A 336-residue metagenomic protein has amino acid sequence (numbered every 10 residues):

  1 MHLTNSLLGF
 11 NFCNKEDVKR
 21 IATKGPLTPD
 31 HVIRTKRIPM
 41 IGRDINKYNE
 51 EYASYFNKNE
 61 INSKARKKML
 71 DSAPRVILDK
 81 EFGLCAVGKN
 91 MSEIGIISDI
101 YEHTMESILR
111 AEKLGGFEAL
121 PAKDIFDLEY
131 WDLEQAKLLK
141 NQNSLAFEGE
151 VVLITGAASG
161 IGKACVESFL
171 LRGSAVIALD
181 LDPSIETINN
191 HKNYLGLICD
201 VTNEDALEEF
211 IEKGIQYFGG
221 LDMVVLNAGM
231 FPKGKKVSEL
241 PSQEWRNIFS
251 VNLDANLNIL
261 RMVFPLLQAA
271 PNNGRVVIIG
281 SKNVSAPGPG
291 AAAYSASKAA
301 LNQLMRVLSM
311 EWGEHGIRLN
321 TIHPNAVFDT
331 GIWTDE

Functional and structural regions predicted by a protein language model:
A146-A175: Canonical Rossmann dinucleotide-binding motif of NAD(H)/NADP(H)-dependent dehydrogenases/reductases, specifically
G220, N302, W312-D329: Conserved Rossmann-fold SDR core element
K235-V237, P241-F249: Substrate-binding pocket helix/loop in short-chain dehydrogenase/reductase
L260, S297: Active-site helix of classical SDR
P265, M310-E311: Alpha-helical segment proximal to the catalytic Tyr-Lys
S281: Residue(s) in the substrate-gating loop at a strand-loop-helix junction that position the organic substrate next
A286-A292, E314: Active-site loop immediately N-terminal to the catalytic Tyr-X3-Lys motif of short-chain dehydrogenase/reductase
